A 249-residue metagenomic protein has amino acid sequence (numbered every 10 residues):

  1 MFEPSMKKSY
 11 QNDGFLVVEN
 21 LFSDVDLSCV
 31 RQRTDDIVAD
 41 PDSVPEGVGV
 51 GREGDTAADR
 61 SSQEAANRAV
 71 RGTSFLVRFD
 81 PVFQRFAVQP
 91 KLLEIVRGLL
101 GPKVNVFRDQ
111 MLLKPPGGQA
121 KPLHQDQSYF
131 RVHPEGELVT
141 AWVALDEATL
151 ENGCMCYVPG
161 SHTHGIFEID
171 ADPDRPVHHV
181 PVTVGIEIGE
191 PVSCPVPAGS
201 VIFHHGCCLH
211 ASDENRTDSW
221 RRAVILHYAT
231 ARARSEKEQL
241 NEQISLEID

Functional and structural regions predicted by a protein language model:
M1-D13, E19-L123, F130-V132, D170 (+1 more regions): Non-heme Fe(II)-dependent double-stranded beta-helix
V17-V18, A141-V143, I202-H204: Short hydrophobic-aromatic micro-motifs
D40-G51, A58-S62, C154, E168-P173 (+2 more regions): Non-heme Fe(II)/2-oxoglutarate
D80-R85, E187-V192, S212-D213: Active-site rim elements
E94-I95, Q119-S193, A233-Q243: Catalytic core of non-heme Fe(II) oxygenases with the double-stranded beta-helix
R108-M111, A141-V143, V224-Y228: A structural signal for short, well-ordered beta-strand segments
E190-F203: Short acidic-glycine-tyrosine-enriched beta hairpin
